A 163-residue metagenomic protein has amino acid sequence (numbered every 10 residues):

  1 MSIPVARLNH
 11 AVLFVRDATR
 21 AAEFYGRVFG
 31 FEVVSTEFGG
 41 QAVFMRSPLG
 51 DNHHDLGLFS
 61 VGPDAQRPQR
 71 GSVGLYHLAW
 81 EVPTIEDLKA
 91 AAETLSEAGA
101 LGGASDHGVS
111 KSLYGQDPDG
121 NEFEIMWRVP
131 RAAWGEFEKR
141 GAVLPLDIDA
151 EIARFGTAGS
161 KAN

Functional and structural regions predicted by a protein language model:
M1-S2, A92-N163: Vicinal oxygen chelate
S2-I3, L13-S60: Core segments of cupin and vicinal oxygen chelate
R7-R16, Q66-T94, K111-N121: Vicinal oxygen chelate
R20, F24, V34-T36, L56 (+5 more regions): Catalytic cores of nucleotide-enabled group-transfer and carboxylate-activating enzymes in metabolic and assembly-line
T36, R67-R70, A104-D106: Short histidine-centered beta-strand/loop micro-motifs that create catalytic or ligand/metal-coordination sites
R46, G57-F59, A79, Q116 (+1 more regions): Residues in well-ordered beta-strands of folded domains
